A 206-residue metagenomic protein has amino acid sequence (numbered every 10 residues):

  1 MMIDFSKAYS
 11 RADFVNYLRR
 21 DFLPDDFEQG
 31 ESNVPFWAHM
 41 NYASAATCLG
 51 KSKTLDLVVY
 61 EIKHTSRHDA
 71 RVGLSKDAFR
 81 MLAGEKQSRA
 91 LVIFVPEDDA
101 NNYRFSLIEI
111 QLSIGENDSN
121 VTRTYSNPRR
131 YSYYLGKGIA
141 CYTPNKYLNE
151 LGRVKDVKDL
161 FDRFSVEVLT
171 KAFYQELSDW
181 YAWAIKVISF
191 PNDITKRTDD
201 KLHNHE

Functional and structural regions predicted by a protein language model:
M1-H205: Short, basic/polar, glycine-containing "phosphate-handling" surface segments that engage DNA
